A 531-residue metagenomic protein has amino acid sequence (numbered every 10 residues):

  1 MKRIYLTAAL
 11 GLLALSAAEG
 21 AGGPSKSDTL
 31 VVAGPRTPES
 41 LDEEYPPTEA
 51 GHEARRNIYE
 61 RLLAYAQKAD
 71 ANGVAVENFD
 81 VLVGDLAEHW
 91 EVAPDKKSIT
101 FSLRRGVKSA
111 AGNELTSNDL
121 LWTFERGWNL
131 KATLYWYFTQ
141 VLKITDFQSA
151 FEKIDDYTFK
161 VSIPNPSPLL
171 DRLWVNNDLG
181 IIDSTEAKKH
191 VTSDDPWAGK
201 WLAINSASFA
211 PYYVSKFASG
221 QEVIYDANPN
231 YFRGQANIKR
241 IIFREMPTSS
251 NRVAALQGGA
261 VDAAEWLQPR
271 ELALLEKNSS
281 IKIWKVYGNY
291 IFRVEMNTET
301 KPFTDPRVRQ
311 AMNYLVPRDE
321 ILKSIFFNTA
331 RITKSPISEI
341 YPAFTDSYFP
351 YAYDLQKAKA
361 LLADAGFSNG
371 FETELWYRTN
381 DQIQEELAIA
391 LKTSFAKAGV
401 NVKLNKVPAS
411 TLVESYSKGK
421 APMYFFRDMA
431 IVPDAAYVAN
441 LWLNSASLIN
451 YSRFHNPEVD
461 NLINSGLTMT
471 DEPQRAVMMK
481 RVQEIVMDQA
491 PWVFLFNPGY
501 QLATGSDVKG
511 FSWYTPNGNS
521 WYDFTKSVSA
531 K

Functional and structural regions predicted by a protein language model:
M1-T29, H89, A150, S529-K531: Short, low-complexity disordered leader/linker segments with a strong preference for bacterial N-terminal type II
G20, S102, Y137-H190: Surface-exposed binding/hinge segments that line and control ligand-binding clefts or catalytic entry sites
V31, T116-T123, D156-S162, P166 (+7 more regions): Alpha-helical secondary-structure segments
A33-P94, E125, A207-F209: N-terminal lobe/hinge region of extracytoplasmic solute-binding protein
T48-A54, A218, F292, L315-F344 (+3 more regions): Detector for C-terminal structural segments
A66-A69, V76-E77, V81, N177-A236 (+5 more regions): Gly/Pro-rich hinge or "lid" segments in bacterial periplasmic/extracellular proteins
L86-L134, K160-S162, R252-A255, P302-T304: Aromatic- and charge-enriched surface segment that lines or borders ligand/interaction sites
K200, N228-L274, T393, N401-K403: Ligand-site clamp/hinge motif
